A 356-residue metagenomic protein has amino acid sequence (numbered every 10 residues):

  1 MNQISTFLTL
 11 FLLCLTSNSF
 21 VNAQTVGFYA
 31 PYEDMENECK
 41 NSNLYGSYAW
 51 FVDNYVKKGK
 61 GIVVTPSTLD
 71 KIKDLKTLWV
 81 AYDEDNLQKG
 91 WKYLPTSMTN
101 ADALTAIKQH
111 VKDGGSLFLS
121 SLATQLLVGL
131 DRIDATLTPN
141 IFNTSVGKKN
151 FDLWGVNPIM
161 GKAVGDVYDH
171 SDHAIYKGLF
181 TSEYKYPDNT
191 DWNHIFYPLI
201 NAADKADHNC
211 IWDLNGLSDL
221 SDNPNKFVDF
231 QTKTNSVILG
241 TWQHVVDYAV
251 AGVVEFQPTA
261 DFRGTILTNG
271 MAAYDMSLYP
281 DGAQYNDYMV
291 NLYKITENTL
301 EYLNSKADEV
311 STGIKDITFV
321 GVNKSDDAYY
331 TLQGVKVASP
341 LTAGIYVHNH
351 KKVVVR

Functional and structural regions predicted by a protein language model:
M1-L8: Bacterial N-terminal signal peptides that target proteins for export
Q3, I345-R356: C-terminal tail/sorting-segment detector
N18-A23: Sec/Tat signal peptide C-region and signal peptidase I cleavage site
T25-N140: Helical hinge/lid and interdomain linker segments adjacent to catalytic or ligand-binding clefts that mediate domain
S120-V246: An acidic, glycine-rich "communication" segment
D152, T234-V237, Q243-G313: Extracellular ligand-binding/catalytic regions of CAZymes and related secreted enzymes and adhesion modules
S305-Q333: Residue-level detector of functionally pivotal "anchor" positions at catalytic/ligand-binding pockets or at interdomain
